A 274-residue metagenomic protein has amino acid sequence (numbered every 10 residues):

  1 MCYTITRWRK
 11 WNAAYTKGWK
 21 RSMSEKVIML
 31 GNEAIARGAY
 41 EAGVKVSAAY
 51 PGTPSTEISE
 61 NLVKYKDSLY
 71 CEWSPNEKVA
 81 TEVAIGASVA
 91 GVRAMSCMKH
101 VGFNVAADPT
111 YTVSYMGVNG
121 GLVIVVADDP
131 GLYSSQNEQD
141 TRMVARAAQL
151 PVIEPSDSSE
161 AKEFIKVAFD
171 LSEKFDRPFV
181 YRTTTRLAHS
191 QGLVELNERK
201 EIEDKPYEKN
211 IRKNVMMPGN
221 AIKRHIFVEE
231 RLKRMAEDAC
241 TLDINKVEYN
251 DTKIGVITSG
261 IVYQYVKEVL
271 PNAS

Functional and structural regions predicted by a protein language model:
C2, W8, A14-S158, T184-R186 (+3 more regions): Thiamine diphosphate
C2-Y3, W8-W11, Y15-N32, P155-S274: Flexible, low-complexity linker and terminal segments
